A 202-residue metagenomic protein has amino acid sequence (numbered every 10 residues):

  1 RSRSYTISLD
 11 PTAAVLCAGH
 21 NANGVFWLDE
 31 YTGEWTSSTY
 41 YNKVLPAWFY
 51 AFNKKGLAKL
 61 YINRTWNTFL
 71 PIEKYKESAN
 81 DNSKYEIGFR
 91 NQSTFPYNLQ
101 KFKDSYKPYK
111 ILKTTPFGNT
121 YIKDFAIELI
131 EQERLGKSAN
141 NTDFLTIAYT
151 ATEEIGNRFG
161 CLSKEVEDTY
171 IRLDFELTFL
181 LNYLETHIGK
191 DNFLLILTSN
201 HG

Functional and structural regions predicted by a protein language model:
R1-N141, T150-N157: His/Asp/Glu-rich, glycine-adjacent segments that coordinate divalent cations and/or stabilize oxyanion chemistry on
G24-W27, T146, E165-E167, K190: Solvent-exposed, non-transmembrane amphipathic alpha-helical segments
K113, F117, N157-I171, I196: Alpha-helix capping and helix-loop boundary segments enriched in small/acidic/polar residues
F117, Y121-F125, E165-D168, R172-F179 (+1 more regions): Extracytoplasmic/secreted proteins, especially bacterial periplasmic and envelope-associated proteins
K137-T142, I188-N192: Short helix-terminating capping/connector loops at secondary-structure junctions
F144-A148, I196: Structural motif
R172-G202: Metal-dependent active-site segment of extracytoplasmic phospho-/sulfohydrolases and closely related
